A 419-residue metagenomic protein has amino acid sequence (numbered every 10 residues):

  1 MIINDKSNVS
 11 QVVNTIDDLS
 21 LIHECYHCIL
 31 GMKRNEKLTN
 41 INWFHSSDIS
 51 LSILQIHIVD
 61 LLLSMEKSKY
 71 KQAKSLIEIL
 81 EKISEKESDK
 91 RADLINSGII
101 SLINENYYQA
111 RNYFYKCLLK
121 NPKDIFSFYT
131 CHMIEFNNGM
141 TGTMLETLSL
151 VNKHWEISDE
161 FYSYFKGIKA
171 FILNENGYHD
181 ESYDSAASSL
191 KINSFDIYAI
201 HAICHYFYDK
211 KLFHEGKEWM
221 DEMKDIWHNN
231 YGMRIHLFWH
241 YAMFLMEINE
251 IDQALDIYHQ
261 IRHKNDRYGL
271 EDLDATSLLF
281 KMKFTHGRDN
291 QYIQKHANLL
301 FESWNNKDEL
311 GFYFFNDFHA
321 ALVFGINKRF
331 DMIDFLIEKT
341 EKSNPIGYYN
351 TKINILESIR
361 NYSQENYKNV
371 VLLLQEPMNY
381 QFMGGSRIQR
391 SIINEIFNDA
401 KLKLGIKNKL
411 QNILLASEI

Functional and structural regions predicted by a protein language model:
I2, Q11-S20, E24-I49, L54-E87 (+4 more regions): Inter-helical turn/loop elements of alpha-helical hairpins
N8-V13, L279, F335, N354 (+1 more regions): C-terminal non-catalytic interaction modules
I16-I22, D48-I53, E87-L94, N121-F128 (+7 more regions): Generic helix N-cap/helix-start motif at coil->alpha-helix transitions
C28, L61-S64, S101, E135 (+9 more regions): Residue at a conserved register position within TPR or TPR-like alpha-solenoid repeats
E36-H45, Y70-S84, Y108-L118, T141-W155 (+7 more regions): Alpha-helical repeat scaffolds
K90-G139: Hydrophobic alpha-helical hairpins/lids featuring a short glycine-rich hinge
T147-L245: Internal metal/ion-chelating core segments
G232-Q364, V371, F397: Alpha-helical scaffold segments of alpha-solenoid architecture
